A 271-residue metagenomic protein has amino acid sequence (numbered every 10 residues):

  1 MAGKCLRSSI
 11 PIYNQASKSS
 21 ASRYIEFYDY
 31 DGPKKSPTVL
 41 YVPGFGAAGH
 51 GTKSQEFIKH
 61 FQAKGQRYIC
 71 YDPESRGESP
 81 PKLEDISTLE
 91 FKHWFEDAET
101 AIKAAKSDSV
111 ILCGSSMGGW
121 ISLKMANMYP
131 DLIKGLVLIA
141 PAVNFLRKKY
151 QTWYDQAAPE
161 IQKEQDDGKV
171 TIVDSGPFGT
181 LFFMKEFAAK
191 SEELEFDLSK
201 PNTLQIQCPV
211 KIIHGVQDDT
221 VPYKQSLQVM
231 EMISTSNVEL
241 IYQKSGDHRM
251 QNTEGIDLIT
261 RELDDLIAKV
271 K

Functional and structural regions predicted by a protein language model:
S20-D31: A short loop-to-beta-strand scaffold at the N-terminal edge of the catalytic core in hydrolase folds
S36, P43-A48: Active-site glycine-rich loops that stabilize anionic/oxyanionic intermediates across multiple enzyme folds
G46-I58, K224: The serine-hydrolase catalytic nucleophile loop
S54, I58-P81: Conserved alpha/beta-hydrolase
G77-A105: Catalytic nucleophile-loop/oxyanion-hole region of alpha/beta-hydrolase and closely related hydrolase-like folds
L112-G114, I139: Short beta-strand immediately N-terminal to the catalytic nucleophile in serine-hydrolase-like folds
G114-G118, S122: Gly/Ala-rich beta-loop-alpha elbow adjacent to hydrolase catalytic centers
L132-K211, G215-Q228, M232, S236-N237 (+3 more regions): The alpha/beta-hydrolase serine catalytic core
